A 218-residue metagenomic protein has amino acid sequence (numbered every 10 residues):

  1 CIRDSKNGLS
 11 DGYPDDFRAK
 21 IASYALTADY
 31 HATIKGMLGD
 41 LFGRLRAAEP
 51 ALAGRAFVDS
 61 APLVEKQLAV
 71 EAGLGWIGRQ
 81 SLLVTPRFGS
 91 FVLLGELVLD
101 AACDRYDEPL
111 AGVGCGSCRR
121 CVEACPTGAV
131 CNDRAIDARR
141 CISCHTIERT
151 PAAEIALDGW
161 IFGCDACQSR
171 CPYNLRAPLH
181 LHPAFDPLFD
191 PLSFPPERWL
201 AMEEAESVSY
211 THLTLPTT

Functional and structural regions predicted by a protein language model:
C1-I2, T211-T217: Conserved small/polar residues in nucleotide/adenosyl-binding loops
I2-G114, D158: Auxiliary alpha/beta "docking" domains used to position bulky ligands
P62, D186-D190: A short beta-strand-loop-alpha-helix capping motif that often carries His-Thr
D104, I147-E148: A short, flexible beta-alpha/helix-coil linker loop
S117: SIR2/sirtuin NAD+-dependent deacylase catalytic core
R120-S143, R149-T150, W160-F162, A166-A184: Iron-sulfur cluster-binding cysteine motifs and their immediate structural context in ferredoxin-like electron-transfer
A152-A156: Electrostatic cytochrome c docking/interface patches
F189-L213: Glycine-rich phosphate/pyrophosphate-binding loop and adjacent beta-alpha nucleotide/cofactor-binding cores
